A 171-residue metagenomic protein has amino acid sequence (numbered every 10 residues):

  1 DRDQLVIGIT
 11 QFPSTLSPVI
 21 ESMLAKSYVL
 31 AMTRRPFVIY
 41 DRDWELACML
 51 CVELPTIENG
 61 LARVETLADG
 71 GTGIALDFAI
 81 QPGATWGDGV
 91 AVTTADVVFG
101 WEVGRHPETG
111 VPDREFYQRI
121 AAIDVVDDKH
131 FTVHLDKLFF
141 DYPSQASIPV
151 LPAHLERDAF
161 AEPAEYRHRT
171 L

Functional and structural regions predicted by a protein language model:
D1-R2, T109, A122: Short, low-complexity disordered leader/linker segments with a strong preference for bacterial N-terminal type II
D1-V6, D69-G73: Immediate post-signal peptide segment of exported/extracytoplasmic ligand-binding proteins
G8-A68, E102: N-terminal lobe/hinge region of extracytoplasmic solute-binding protein
F12-T15, W44, G83-T85, G104-P107 (+2 more regions): Solvent-exposed loop/turn segments at secondary-structure junctions within structured extracellular/periplasmic domains
S17-I20, V90, P143-S147: Short, solvent-exposed loop/turn and secondary-structure capping segments
M32, D41, M49, A75 (+3 more regions): Extracytoplasmic/secreted proteins, especially bacterial periplasmic and envelope-associated proteins
L54-G110, V126, T132: Aromatic- and charge-enriched surface segment that lines or borders ligand/interaction sites
R114-L171: Surface-exposed binding/hinge segments that line and control ligand-binding clefts or catalytic entry sites
